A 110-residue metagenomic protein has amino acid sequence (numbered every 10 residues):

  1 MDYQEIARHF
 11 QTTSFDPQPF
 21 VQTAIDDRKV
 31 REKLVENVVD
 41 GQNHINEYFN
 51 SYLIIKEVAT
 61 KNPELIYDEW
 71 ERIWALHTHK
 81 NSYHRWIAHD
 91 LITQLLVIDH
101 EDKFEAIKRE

Functional and structural regions predicted by a protein language model:
M1-T12: Charged, compositionally biased N-terminal leader segments and the immediate start of the first structured element
D2, P17-A24: Basic/polar, acidic-poor N-terminal "presequence/leader" segments that form or can form short amphipathic helices
D2-Q4, D27-V39, P63-L76, I98-E110: Amphipathic alpha-helical scaffolding segments comprising HEAT/armadillo-like alpha-solenoid repeats
D16-P17, Y48, R85: Residue-level detector of extended alpha-helical repeat arrays and alpha-solenoid scaffolds
F20-T23, E57, I98: Surface-exposed cleft-lining segments at the edges of enzyme active sites
Q42-H44, K80-S82: Short inter-helical turns and helix N-cap capping residues of alpha-solenoid HEAT/ARM repeat scaffolds
K56, T93-Q94: Structural signature of alpha-helical solenoid repeat scaffolds
